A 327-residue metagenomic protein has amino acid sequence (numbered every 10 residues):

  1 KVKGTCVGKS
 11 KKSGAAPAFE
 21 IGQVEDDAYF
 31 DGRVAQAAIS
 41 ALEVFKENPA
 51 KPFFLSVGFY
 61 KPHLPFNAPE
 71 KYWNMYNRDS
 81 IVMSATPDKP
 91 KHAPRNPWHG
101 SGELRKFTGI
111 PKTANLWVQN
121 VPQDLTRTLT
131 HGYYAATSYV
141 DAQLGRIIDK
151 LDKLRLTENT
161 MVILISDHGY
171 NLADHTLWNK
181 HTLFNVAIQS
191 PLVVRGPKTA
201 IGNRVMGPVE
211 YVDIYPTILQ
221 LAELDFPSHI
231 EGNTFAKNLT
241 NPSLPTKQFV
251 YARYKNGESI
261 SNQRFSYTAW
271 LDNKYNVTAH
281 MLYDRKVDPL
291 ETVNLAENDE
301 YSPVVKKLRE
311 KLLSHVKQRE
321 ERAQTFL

Functional and structural regions predicted by a protein language model:
K1-R33, A41-K51, S56-P208, L221-L224 (+4 more regions): Active-site-proximal cap/lid insertion segments
D27, H168-D174, A200, V212-Y215 (+4 more regions): C-terminal cap/loop subdomain of S1 sulfatases and analogous C-terminal strand-loop tails that border
R33, A37-S40, K71, R146 (+5 more regions): Alpha-helical elements of Rossmann-like donor-binding domains used by nucleotide-donor carbohydrate transfer enzymes
A41-L42, I148, L239, L312 (+1 more regions): Hydrophobic residues within well-ordered, non-membrane alpha-helices that form the packing/core of soluble catalytic
P69-E70, L290-Y301: Active-site-proximal N-terminal segment of extracellular/periplasmic enzymes that hydrolyze or transfer
R78, D174, K237, N294-E297: Phosphate-coordinating loops and pocket residues in cytosolic domains that bind phosphorylated ligands
